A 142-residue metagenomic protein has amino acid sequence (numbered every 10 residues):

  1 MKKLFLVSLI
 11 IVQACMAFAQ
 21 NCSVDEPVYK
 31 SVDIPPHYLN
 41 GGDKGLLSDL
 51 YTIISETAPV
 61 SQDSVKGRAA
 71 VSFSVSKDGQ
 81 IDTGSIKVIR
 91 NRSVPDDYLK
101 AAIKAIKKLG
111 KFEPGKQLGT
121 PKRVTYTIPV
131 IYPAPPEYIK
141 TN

Functional and structural regions predicted by a protein language model:
F5-L6, Q13, A17-N142: Charge-biased low-complexity segments
